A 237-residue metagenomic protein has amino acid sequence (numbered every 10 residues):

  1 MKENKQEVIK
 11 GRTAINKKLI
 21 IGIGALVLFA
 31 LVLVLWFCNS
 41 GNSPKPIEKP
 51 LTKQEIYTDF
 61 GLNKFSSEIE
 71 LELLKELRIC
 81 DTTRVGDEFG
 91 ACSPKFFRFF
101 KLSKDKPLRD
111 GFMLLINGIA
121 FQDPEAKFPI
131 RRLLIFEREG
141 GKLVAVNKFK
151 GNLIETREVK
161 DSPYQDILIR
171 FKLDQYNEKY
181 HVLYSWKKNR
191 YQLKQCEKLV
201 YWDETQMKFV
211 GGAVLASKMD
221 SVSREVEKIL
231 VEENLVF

Functional and structural regions predicted by a protein language model:
M1-N16: N-terminal Lys/Arg-rich, disordered targeting/topogenic segments
T13-V27: N-terminal Sec-pathway targeting helices
L33-C38, N42-E68, K160-F237: Acidic, small-residue rich beta-repeat scaffolds with periodic aromatic anchors
K53-P94: Start-of-domain marker
K104-I119, K160-F171: Acidic/hydrophobic-patterned starts of short beta strands in beta-sheet-rich repeat architectures
Q122-L134, Q175-Y184: Structural motif
L133-N147, Y184-Q195: Surface-exposed loop/turn elements that mediate protein-protein interactions on large endomembrane-trafficking
K150-E158: Repeated scaffold domains used in trafficking and secretory/extracellular systems, primarily beta-propellers
